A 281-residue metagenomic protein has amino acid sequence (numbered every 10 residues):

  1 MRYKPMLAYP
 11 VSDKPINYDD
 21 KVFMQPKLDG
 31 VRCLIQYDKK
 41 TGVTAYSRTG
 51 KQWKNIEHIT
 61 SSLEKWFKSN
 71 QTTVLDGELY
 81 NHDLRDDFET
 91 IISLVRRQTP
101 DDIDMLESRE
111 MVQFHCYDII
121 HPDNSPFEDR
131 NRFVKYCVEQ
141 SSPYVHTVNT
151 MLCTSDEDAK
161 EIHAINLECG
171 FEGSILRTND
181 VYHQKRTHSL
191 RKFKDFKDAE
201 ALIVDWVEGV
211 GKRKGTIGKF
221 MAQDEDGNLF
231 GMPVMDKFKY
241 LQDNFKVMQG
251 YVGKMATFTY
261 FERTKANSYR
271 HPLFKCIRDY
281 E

Functional and structural regions predicted by a protein language model:
M1-Y18, M24: Charged, flexible boundary elements
V11, D19, L202-W206: Flexible, glycine/threonine-enriched loop-and-boundary segments that flank and lead into catalytic domains of large
P15-P143, Y280: Covalent nucleotidyltransferase
Y18-D20, L28-V31, R109-M111, E168-F171 (+3 more regions): Short, well-ordered loop/turn elements at secondary-structure boundaries
Q25, V31-G77, H183-E281: Classical nucleotidyltransferase
L79, C116-H121, N149-L152, T178-D180 (+2 more regions): Short, structured patches in soluble enzyme cores that scaffold and shape functional sites
Y136-Q140, S174, W206: Generic, well-ordered alpha-helical scaffold segments in large soluble proteins
N149-K197: Amphipathic alpha-helical
